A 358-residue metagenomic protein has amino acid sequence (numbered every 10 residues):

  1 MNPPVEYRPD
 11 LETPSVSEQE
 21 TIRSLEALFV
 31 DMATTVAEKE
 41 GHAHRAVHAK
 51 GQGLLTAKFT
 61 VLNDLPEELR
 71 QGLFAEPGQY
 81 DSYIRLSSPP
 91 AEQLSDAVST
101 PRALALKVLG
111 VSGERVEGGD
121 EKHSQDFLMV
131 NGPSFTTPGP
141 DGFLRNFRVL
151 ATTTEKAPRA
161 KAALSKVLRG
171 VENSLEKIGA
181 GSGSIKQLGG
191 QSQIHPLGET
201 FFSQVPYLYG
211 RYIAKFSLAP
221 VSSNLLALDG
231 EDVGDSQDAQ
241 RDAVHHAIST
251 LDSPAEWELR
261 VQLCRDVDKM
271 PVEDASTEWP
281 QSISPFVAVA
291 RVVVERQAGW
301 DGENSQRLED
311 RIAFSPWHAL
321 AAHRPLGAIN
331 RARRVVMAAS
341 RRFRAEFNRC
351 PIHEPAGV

Functional and structural regions predicted by a protein language model:
M1-V358: Active-site-adjacent core segments of small-molecule enzymes
